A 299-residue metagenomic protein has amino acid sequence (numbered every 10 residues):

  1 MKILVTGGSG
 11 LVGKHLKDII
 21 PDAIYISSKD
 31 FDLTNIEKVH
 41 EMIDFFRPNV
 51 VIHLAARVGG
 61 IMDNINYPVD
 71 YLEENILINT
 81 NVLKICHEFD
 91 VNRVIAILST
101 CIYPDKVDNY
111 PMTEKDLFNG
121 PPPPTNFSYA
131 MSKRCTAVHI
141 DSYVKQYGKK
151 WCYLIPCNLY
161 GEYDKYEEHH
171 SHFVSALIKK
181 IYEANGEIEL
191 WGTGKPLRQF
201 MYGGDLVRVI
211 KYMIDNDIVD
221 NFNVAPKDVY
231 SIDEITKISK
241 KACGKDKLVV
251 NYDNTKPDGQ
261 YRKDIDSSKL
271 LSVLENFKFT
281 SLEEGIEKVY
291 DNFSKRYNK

Functional and structural regions predicted by a protein language model:
K2-I20: N-terminal Rossmann NAD(P)H-binding glycine-rich loop of SDR-like oxidoreductase domains
T6, I26, V51-R57, V94-T100 (+1 more regions): SDR active-site strand-loop-helix element
G10-L11, K17, E183-K299: C-terminal substrate-binding subdomain of Rossmann-fold SDR/epimerase-dehydratase oxidoreductases
P21-E41: Adenosine-cofactor binding site in Rossmann-like domains, unifying the SAM/SAH pocket of S-adenosylmethionine-dependent
E37-I76, E88: NAD(P)H-binding glycine-rich loop region in Rossmannoid oxidoreductase-like domains and their noncatalytic homologs
T80-N126: Conserved Rossmann-fold NAD(P)-dependent oxidoreductase catalytic core, especially the SDR/UDP-sugar
K106-K115, V138-I214, K227, K237-C243: NAD(P)-dependent short-chain dehydrogenase/reductase
S128, S132: Active-site helix of classical SDR
